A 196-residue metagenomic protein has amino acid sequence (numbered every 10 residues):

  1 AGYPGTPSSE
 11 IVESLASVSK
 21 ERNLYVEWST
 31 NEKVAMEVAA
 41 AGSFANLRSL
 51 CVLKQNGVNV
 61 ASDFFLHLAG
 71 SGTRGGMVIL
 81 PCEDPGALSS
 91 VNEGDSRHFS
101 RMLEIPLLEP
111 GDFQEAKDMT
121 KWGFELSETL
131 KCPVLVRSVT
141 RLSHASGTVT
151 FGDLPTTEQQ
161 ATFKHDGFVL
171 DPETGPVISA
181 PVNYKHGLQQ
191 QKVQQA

Functional and structural regions predicted by a protein language model:
A1-F113, D118-T120, V139-S143, P155-T156: Thiamine diphosphate
P110-A196: Flexible, low-complexity linker and terminal segments
